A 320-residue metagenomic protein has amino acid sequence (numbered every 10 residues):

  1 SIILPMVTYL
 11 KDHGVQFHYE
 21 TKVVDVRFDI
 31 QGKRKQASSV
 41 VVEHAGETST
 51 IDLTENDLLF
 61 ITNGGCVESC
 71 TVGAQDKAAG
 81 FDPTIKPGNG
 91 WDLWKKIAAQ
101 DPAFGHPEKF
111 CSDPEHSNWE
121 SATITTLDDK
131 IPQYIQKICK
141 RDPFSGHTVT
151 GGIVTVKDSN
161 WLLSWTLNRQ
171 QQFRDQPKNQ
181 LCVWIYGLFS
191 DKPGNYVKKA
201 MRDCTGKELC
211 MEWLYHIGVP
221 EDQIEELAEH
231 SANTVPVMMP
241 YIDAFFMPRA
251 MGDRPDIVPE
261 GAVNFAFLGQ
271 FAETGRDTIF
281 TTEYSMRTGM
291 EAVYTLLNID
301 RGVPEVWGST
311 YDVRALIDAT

Functional and structural regions predicted by a protein language model:
S1-L58, T62-G64, Q75-K77, D82-W91: Helical element adjacent to the flavin cofactor pocket in flavoenzyme catalytic cores
G32, D312-T320: Acidic, Ser/Thr-rich low-complexity intrinsically disordered segments
N56-L58, V67-M290, Y294-G308: C-terminal segments that line or cap access tunnels to active or ligand-binding sites in enzymes and enzyme-associated
